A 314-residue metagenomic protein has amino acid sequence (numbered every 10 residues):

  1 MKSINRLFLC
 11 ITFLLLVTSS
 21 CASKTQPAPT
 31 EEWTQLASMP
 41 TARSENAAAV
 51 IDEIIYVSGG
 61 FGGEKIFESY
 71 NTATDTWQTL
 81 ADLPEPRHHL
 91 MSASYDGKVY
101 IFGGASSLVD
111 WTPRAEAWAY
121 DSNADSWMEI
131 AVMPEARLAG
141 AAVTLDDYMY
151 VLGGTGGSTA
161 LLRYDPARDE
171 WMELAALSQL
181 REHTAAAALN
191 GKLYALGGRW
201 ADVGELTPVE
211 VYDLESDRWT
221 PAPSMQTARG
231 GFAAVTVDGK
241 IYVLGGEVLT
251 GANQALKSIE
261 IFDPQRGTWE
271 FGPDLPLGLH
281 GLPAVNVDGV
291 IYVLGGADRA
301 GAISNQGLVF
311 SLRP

Functional and structural regions predicted by a protein language model:
M1-L9: Bacterial N-terminal signal peptides that target proteins for export
F8-S19: Bacterial N-terminal signal peptides
C21-P314: Kelch-like beta-propeller repeat domains
